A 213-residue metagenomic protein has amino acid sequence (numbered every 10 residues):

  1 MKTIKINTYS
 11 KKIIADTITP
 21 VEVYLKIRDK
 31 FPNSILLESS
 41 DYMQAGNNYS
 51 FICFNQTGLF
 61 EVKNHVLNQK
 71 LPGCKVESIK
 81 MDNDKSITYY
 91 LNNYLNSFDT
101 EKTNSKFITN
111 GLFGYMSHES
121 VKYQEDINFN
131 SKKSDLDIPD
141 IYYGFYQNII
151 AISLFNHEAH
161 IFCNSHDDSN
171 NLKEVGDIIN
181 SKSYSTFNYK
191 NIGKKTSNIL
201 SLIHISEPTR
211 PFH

Functional and structural regions predicted by a protein language model:
K2-K133, D137-N188: A cross-family signal for N-terminal binding/gating loops and helix N-caps that shape access to the active site
S181-L202: Long, charged amphipathic helices and adjacent flexible linkers at domain junctions
I203-H213: Single conserved hydrophobic/aromatic residue that forms the stacking wall/gate of nucleotide- or nucleobase-binding
